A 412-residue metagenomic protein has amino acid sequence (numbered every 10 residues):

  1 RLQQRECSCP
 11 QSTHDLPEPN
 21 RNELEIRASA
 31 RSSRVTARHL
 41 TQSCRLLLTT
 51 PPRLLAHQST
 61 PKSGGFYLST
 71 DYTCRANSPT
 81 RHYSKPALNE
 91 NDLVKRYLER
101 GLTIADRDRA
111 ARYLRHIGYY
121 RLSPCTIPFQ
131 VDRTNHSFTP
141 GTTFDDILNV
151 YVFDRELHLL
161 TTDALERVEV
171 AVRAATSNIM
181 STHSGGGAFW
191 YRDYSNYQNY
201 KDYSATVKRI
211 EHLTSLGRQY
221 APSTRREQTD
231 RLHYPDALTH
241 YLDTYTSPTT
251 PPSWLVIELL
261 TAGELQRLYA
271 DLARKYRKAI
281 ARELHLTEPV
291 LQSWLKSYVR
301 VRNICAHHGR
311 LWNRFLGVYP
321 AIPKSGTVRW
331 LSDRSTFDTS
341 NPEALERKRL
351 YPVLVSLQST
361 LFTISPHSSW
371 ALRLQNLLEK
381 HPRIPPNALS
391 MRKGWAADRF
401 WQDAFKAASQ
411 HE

Functional and structural regions predicted by a protein language model:
L2-E23: Extreme N-terminal basic, low-complexity initiation segments that serve as generic localization/processing leaders
C7-C9, C44, C74: Cysteine-centered motifs
D15, N20, H39, H57 (+1 more regions): Intrinsic-disorder-associated, low-complexity terminal segments enriched in Asp/Asn/His/Tyr and depleted of Lys/Arg
N22-S29, S33: Short basic-hydrophobic amphipathic alpha-helical segments used for membrane targeting/insertion and secretion signals
S29-R31, S59-T60, G65: Positively charged N-terminal leader segments that act as targeting/secretion signals
K62-E412: Long, contiguous internal "core" modules enriched in hydrophobic/ aromatic residues
